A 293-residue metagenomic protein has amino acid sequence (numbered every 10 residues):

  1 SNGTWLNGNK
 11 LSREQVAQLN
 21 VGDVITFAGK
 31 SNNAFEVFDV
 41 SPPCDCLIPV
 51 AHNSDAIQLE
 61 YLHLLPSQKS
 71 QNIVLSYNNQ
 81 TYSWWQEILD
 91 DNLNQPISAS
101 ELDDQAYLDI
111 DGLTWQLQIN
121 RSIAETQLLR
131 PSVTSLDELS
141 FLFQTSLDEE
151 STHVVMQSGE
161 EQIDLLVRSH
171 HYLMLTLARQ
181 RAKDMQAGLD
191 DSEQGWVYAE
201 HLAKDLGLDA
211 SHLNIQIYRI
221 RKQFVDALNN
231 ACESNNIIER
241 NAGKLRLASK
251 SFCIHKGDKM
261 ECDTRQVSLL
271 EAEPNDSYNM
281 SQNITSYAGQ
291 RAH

Functional and structural regions predicted by a protein language model:
N2-T4: Short, solvent-exposed loop/linker segments at beta-strand-coil boundaries, enriched for Pro/Gly and Ser/Thr
L6-Q71, Y77-Q80, W85-D137, R219: C-terminal boundary/linker segments immediately following FHA domains
C44, Y61, N235, N241 (+1 more regions): Intrinsically disordered, low-complexity regulatory regions of nuclear DNA-binding proteins
I88-D90, V155-E161, S249-F252: Secondary-structure transition/turn motif
T114-L175, G257-R265, L269, N275 (+1 more regions): Short boundary/linker motifs that mark transitions into or out of structured domains
V133-D148, Q180-M185, D209-E273: DNA-binding patch around the recognition helix
G159-A203, I220: Short amphipathic alpha-helical recognition elements used for nucleic-acid or partner binding across transcription
